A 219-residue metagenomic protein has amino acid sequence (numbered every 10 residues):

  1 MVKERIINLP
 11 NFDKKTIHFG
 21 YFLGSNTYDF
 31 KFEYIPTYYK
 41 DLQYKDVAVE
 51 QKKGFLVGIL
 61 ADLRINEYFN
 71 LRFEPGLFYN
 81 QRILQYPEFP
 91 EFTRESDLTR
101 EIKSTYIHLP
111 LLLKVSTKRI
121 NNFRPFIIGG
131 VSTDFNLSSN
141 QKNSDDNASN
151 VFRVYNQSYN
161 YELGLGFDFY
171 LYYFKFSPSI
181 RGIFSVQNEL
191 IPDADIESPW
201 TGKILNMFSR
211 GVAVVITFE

Functional and structural regions predicted by a protein language model:
M1-K53, E219: Short glycine/proline- and aromatic-enriched beta-strand/turn motifs that initiate or cap beta-hairpins
K3-P10, D29, I65-E67, L113-R119 (+4 more regions): Outer-membrane beta-barrel proteins
K15-I17, Q51-F55, K103-L109, F123 (+2 more regions): Residues that define the transmembrane beta-barrel architecture of outer-membrane proteins
Y21-S25, V57-L63, P75-L77, L109-V115 (+5 more regions): Residues on the lipid-exposed face of transmembrane beta-strands in outer-membrane beta-barrel proteins
E33-A48, Q81-S104, L137-V154, L190-L205: Flexible, solvent-exposed loop segments that connect beta-strands
F69-L71, N121, Y173-F176: Repeated loop/turn-to-beta-strand initiation elements of outer-membrane beta-barrel proteins
F73-E74, F78-G129: Hydrophobic, well-structured mid-protein blocks that either form specific transmembrane helices
N156-S158, G166-E219: Predominantly the C-terminal beta-signal and adjacent terminal strand-loop region of outer-membrane beta-barrel
